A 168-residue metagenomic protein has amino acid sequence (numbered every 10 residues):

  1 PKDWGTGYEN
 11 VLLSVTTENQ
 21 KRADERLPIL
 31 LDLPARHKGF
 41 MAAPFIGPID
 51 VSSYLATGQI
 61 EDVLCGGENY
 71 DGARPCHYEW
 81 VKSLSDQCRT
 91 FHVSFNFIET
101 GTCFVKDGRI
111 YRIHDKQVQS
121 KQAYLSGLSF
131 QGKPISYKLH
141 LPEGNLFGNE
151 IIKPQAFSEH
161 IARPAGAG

Functional and structural regions predicted by a protein language model:
P1-I49, I60-C76: Core AdoMet radical
S52-G168: Auxiliary Fe-S-binding modules of radical SAM enzymes
